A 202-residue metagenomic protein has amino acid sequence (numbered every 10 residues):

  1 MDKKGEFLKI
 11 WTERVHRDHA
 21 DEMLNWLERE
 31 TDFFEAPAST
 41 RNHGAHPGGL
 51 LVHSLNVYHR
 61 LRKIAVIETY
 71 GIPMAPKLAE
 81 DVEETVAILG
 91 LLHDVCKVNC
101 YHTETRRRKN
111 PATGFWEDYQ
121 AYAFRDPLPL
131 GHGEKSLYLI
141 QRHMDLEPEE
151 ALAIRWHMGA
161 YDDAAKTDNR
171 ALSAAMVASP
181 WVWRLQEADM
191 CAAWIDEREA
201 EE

Functional and structural regions predicted by a protein language model:
M1, E201-E202: Short intrinsically disordered terminal tails
M1-A36: Non-catalytic interface/linker regions that flank or bridge core catalytic/transmembrane domains
I10-R14, G48, Q141: Generic amphipathic alpha-helical segments used as scaffolds and interaction surfaces in large, multi-domain proteins
A20-N25, L51, L55, E83 (+2 more regions): Short, well-structured alpha-helical segments
E28, L55-R62, V66: Amphipathic, well-packed alpha-helical segments that form the structural scaffold of globular domains
R29-H53, Q120-A121: Active-site flanking loop/helix segments enriched in acidic
S39-T40, H46, I64, Y70 (+1 more regions): Divalent metal-dependent catalytic cores for phosphoryl transfer on phosphate-bearing substrates
L51-Y58, P129-G133: Short alpha-helical patches at coil-to-helix transitions and adjacent helical residues in well-structured domains
